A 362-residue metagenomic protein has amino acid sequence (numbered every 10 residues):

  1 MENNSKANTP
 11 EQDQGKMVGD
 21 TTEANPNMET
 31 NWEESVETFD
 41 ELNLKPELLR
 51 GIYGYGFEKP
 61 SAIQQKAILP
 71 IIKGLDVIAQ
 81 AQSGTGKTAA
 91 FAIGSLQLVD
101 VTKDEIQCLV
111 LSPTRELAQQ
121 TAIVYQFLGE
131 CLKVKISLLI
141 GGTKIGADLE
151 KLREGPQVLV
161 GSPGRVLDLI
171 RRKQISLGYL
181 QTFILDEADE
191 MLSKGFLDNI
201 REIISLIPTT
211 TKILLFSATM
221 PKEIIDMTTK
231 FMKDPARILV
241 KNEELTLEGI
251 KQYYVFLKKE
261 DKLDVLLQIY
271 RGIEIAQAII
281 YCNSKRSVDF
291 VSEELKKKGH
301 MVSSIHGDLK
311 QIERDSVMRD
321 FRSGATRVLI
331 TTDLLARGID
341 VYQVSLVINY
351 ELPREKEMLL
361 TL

Functional and structural regions predicted by a protein language model:
E2-T21, E29-L362: Conserved helicase RecA-like core
